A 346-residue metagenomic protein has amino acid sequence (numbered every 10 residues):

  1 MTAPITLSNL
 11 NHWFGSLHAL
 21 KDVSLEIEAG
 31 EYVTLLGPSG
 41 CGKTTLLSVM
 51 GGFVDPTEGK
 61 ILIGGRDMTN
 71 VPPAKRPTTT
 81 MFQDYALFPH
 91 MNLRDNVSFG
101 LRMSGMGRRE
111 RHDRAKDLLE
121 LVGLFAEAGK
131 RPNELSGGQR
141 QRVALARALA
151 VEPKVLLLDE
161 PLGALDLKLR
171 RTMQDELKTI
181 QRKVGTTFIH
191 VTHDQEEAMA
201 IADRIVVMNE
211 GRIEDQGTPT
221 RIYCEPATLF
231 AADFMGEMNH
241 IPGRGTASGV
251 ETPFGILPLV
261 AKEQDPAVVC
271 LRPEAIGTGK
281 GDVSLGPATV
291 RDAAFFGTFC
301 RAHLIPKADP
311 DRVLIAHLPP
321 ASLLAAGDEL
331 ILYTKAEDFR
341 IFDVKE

Functional and structural regions predicted by a protein language model:
T6, E26, L62, I331-Y333: ABC ATPase nucleotide-binding domain
V23-T34, F88: Pre-Walker A (P-loop) beta-loop-beta motif of ABC nucleotide-binding domains
Y32, S48, P73-F230: ABC ATPase nucleotide-binding domains
L36-P38: The feature captures the beta-strand-to-loop junction immediately N-terminal to the Walker
G51: Helix-to-loop junction immediately C-terminal to a conserved catalytic motif
G59-D67: Conserved ABC transporter NBD signature motif
M238, S248-E346: Non-catalytic connector elements of ABC transporters
